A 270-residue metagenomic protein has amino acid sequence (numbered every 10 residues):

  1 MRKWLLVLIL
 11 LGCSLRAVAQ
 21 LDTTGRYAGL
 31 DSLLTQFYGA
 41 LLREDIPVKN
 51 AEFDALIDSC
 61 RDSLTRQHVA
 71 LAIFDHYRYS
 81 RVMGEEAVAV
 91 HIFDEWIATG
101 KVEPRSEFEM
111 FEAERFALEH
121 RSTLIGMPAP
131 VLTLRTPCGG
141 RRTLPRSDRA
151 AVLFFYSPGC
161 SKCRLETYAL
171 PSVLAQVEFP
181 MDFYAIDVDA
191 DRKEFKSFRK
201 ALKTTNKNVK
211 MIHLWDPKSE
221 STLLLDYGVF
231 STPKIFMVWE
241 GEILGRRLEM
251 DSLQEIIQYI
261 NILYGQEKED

Functional and structural regions predicted by a protein language model:
M1-T23: Bacterial Sec-dependent N-terminal signal peptides
Q20-G140: Oxidative protein folding and maturation machinery
M127, F179, K207-M211: A short helix-to-beta-strand connector/capping loop
G140-P171, D182-Y184: Short active-site neighborhood of thiol/selenol oxidoreductases, capturing the structured segment around
L165-K203, S219-L223: Structural microenvironment flanking redox-active thiols in thiol-disulfide oxidoreductases
R199-P233: Short, internal strand/loop/helix patches that form the active-site neighborhood or redox-interaction surface
S219-N261: Thiol/disulfide oxidoreductase modules built on the thioredoxin-like
E267-D270: Short, solvent-exposed mixed-charge patches
